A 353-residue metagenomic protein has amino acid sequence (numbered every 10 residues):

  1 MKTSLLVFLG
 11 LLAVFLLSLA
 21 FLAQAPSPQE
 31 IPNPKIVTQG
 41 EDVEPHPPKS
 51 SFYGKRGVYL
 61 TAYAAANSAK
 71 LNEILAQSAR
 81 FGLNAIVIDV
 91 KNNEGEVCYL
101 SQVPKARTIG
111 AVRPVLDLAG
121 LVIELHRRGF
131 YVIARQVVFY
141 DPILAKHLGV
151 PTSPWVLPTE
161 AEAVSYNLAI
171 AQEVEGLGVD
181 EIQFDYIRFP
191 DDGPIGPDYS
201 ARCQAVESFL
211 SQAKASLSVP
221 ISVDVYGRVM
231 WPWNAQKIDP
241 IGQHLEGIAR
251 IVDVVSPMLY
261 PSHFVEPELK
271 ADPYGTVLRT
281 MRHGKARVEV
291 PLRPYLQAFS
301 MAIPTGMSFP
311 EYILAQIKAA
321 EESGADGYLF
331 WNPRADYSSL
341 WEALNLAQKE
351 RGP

Functional and structural regions predicted by a protein language model:
A25-I74, S78, Q297-F299: Boundary/entry segment of secreted carbohydrate-active catalytic domains
P47-Y63, G120-I123, A134-L177, L314-Q316: Active-site-adjacent "subsite" loops/lids of carbohydrate-active enzymes
Y59, Y131-D141, Q183, R202-G242 (+2 more regions): Aromatic-lined carbohydrate-recognition surfaces of secreted/lumenal glycan-active proteins
A64-R80, R107-R128, Q204-S208, R279: Aromatic- and glycine-enriched glycan-recognition loops and surfaces that form the carbohydrate-binding subsites
A65-A79, E160-E175, W233-A249, G306-E321: Short, acidic/polar
L71-E96, G176-E181, I248-S256, A320-Y328: Catalytic domains of carbohydrate-active enzymes, especially glycoside hydrolases
L83, V87-L118, F130-A163, V179-C203 (+2 more regions): Aromatic-lined carbohydrate-binding surfaces of glycoside hydrolases
V252-H283, V288-P353: Substrate-binding cleft of secreted/luminal carbohydrate-active enzymes
